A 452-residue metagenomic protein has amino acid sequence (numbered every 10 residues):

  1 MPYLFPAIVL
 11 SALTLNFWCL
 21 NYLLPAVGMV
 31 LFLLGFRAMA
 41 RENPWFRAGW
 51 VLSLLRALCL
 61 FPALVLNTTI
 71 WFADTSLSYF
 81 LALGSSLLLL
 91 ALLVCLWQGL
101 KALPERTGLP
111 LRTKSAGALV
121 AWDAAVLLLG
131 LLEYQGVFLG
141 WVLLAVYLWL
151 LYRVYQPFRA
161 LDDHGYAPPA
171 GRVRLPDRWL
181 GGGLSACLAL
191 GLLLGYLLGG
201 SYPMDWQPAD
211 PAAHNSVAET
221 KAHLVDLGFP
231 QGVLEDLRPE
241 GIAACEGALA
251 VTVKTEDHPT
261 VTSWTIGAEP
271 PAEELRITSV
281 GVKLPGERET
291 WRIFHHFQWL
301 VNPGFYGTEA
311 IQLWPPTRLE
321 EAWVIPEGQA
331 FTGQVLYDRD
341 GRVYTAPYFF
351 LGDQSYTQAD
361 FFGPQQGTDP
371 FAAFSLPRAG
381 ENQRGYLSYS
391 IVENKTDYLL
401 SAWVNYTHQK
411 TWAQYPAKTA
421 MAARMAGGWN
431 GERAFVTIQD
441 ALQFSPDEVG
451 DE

Functional and structural regions predicted by a protein language model:
M1-A38: N-terminal topogenic module of multi-pass integral membrane proteins
M1-Y3, R41-S53, L111-A118: Membrane-interfacial loop-to-transmembrane alpha-helix junctions, especially the N-terminal start
M39, V94-K114, Y147-V173: Cytosolic juxtamembrane helix at the C-terminal end of the final transmembrane segment
L64-Y134: Membrane-proximal helix-loop-helix units in multi-pass membrane proteins
P169-M204: Internal/C-terminal transmembrane anchor helices
D226-G328: Short N-terminal edge-element motif at the start of the domain
T317-E393: Short helix-loop boundary/capping segments
A372-S375, A379-E452: Extracytoplasmic/luminal low-complexity segments enriched in Pro/Gly and acidic/polar residues that act as flexible
